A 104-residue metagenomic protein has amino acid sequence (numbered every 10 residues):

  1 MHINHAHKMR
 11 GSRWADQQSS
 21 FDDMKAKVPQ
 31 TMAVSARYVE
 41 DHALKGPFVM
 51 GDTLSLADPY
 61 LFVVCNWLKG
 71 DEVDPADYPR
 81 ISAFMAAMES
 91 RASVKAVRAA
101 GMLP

Functional and structural regions predicted by a protein language model:
M1-K45, D71: Conserved C-terminal alpha-helical bundle
T31-S35, Y60, R80: Charged catalytic carboxylate motif
V39, D58-P59, M88-V94: Residue-level signal for nonpolar/aromatic packing positions in well-ordered secondary structure
D41-T53, S93-R98: Surface-exposed helix-capping loop/turn segments at secondary-structure junctions
L44, A86-E89: Alpha-helix boundary recognition
V49-D74: GST superfamily/GST-like fold recognition
A76-A83: Domain-level recognition of soluble alpha/beta enzyme cores, biased toward histidine phosphatases/phosphomutases
L103-P104: Carbohydrate-binding/catalytic loop surfaces
